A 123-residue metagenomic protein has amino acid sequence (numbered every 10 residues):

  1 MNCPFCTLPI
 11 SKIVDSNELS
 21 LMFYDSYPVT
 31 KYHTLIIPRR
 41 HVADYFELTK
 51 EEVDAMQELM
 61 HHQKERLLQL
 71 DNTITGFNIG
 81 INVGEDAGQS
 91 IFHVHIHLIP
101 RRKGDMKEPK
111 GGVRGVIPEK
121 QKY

Functional and structural regions predicted by a protein language model:
M1-Y123: HIT superfamily nucleotide-processing domains
